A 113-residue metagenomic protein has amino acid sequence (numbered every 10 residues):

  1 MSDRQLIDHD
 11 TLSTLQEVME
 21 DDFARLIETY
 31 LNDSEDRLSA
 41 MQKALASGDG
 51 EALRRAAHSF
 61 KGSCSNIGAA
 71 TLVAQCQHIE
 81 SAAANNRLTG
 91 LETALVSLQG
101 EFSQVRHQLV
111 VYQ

Functional and structural regions predicted by a protein language model:
M1-Q113: Two-component system phosphorelay core
